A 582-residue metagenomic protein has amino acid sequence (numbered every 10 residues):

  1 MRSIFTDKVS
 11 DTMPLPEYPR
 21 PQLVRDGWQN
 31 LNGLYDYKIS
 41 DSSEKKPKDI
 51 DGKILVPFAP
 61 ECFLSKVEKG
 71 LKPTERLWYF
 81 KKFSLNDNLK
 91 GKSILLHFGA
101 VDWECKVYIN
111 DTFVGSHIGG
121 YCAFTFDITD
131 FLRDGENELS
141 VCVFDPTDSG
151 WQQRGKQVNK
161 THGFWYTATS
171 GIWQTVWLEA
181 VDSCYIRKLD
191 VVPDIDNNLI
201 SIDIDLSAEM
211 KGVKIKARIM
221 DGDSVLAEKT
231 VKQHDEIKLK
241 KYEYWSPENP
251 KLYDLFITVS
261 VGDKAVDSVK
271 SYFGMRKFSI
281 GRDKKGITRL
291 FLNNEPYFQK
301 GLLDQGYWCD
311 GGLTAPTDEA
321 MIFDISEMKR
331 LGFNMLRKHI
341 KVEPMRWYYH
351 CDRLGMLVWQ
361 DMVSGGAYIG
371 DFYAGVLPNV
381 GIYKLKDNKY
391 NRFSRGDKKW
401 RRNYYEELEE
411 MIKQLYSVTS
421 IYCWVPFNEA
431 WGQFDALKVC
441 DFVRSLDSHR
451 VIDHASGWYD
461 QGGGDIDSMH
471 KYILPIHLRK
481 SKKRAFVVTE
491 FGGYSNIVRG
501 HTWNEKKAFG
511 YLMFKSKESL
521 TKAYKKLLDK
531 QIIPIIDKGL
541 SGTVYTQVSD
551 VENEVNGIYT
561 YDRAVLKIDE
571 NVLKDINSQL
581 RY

Functional and structural regions predicted by a protein language model:
M1-W28: N-terminal pre-domain segments of enzymes
P21, D36-S42, K69-Y185, E209 (+4 more regions): Accessory beta-strand-rich segments of carbohydrate-active enzymes
L71-L77, K90-K92, F124, K251 (+2 more regions): Aromatic- and glycine-enriched glycan-recognition loops and surfaces that form the carbohydrate-binding subsites
Y108-V114, M220-G222, G262, N293-N294: Short strand-turn-strand beta-turns centered on an Asx-Gly dipeptide
D130-E136, D205-D283: Extended acidic/polar, glycine-enriched regions that form or flank non-catalytic beta-rich accessory modules
A180-M210, K284-R289, L580-Y582: Surface beta-strand/loop "capping" patches
L189-P193, F256-M328, Q579: N-terminal carbohydrate-binding accessory modules
S326, M335-I576: Substrate-binding/catalytic cleft of secreted carbohydrate-active enzymes, primarily glycoside hydrolases
